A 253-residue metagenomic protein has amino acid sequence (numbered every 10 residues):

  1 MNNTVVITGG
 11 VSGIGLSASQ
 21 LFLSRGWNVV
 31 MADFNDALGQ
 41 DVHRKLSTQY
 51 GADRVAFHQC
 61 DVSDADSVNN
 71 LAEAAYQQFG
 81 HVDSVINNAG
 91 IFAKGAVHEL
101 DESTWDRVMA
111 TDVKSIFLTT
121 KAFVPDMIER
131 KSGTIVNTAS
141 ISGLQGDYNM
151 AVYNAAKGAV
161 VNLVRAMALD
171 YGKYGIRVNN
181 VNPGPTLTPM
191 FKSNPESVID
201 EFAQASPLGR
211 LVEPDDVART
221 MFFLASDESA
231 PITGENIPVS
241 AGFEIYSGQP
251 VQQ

Functional and structural regions predicted by a protein language model:
V11-S12: Conserved glycine-rich cofactor-binding loop
I86, G172, R177, I232-G234: Short, small/polar-rich loop/turn modules that mediate ligand/substrate recognition or access, typified
A96-V97, D101-D106, F191, F202: Substrate-binding pocket helix/loop in short-chain dehydrogenase/reductase
T120, A156, V164: Active-site helix of classical SDR
P125, L169-K173, A230: Alpha-helical segment proximal to the catalytic Tyr-Lys
S140: Residue(s) in the substrate-gating loop at a strand-loop-helix junction that position the organic substrate next
Q145, T233-Q253: Short C-terminal tail/terminal secondary-structure segment of NAD(P)H-dependent dehydrogenase/reductase domains
